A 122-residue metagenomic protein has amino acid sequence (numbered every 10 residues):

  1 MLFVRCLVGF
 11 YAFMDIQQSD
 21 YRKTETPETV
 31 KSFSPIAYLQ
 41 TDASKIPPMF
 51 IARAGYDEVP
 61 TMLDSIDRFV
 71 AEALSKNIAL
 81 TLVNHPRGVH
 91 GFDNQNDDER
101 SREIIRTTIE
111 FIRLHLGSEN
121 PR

Functional and structural regions predicted by a protein language model:
M1-R122: Alpha/beta-hydrolase superfamily serine-hydrolase fold, recognizing
